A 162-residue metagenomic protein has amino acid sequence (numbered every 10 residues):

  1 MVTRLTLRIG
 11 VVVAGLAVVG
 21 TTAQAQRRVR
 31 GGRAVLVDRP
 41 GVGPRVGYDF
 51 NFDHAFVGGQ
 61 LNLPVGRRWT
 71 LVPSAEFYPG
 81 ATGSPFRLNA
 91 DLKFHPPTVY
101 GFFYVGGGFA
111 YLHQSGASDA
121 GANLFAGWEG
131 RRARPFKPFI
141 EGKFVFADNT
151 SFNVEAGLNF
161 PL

Functional and structural regions predicted by a protein language model:
M1-V35: Cleavable N-terminal export/targeting peptides
G10, G15, G20, G106 (+2 more regions): Small side chains
Q24-R67, L71, F77, F94 (+1 more regions): Short glycine/proline- and aromatic-enriched beta-strand/turn motifs that initiate or cap beta-hairpins
V35-R39, F50-H54, A81-R87, S115-G121 (+1 more regions): Transmembrane beta-barrel outer-membrane domains
G41, R45, Y104-G106, F125 (+1 more regions): Short glycine/serine/threonine-biased micro-segments
G58-P138: Gram-negative (and chloroplast) outer-membrane scaffold detector with strong preference for beta-barrel transmembrane
E141-V145: C-terminal binding/interaction regions
T150-L162: Outer-membrane beta-barrel "beta-signal"
